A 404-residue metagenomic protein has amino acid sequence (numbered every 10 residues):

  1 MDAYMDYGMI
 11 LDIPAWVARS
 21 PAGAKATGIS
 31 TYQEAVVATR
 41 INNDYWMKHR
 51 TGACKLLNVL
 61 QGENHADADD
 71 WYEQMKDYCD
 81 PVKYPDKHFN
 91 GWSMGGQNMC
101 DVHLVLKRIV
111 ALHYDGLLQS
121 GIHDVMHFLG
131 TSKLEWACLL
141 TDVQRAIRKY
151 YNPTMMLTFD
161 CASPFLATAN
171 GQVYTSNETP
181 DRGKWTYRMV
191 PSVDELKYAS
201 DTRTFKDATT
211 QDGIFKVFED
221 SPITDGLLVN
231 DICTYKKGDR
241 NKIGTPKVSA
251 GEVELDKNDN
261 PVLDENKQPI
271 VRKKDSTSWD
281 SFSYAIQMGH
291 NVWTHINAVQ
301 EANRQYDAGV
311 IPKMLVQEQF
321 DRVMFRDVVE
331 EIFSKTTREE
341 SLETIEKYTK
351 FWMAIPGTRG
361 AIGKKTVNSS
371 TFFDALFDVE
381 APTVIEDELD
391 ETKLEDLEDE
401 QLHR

Functional and structural regions predicted by a protein language model:
M1, M5, M9, M47 (+10 more regions): Detector for methionine-enriched segments
M1-D70: Active-site beta->alpha loop and helix N-cap motifs at the rims of alpha/beta catalytic domains
A15-A22, K197-R404: C-terminal extensions of enzymes
R19-E34, D44-W46, N64-A68, D101-V102 (+6 more regions): Alpha-helix capping and helix-coil boundary motifs
G23, T27, L56, N90 (+3 more regions): Generic alpha-helix detector with strongest preference for long hydrophobic helices that associate with membranes
T51-Y235: Glycine-rich phosphate/ribose-binding loops and adjacent secondary-structure elements that form binding surfaces
